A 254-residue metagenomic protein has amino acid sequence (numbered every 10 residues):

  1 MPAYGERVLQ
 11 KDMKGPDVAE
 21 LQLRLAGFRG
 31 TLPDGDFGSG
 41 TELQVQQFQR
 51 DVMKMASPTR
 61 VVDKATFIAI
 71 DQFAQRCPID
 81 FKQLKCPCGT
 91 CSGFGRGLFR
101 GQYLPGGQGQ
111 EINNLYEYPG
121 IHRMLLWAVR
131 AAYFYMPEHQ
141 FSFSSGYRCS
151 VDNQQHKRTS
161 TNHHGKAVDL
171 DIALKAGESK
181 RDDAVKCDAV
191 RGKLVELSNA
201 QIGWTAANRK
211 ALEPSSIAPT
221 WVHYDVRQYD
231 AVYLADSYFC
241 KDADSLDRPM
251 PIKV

Functional and structural regions predicted by a protein language model:
M1-G35: Acidic, Ser/Thr/Pro/Gly-enriched interdomain connector segments
L32-P33, M55, R123-W127, M136 (+3 more regions): Catalytic phosphate/metal-binding cores of nucleic-acid and nucleotide-processing enzymes, i.e., regions that mediate
P33-D34, S57-T59, E138-Y147, A200-S215: Surface-exposed patches in mature extracellular/periplasmic domains of secreted proteins
G38, V61-D63: Small-residue hinge/turn detector
V45-Q49: Conserved hydrophobic/aromatic packing and binding residues within compact polymer-binding modules
I79-E138: Active-site acidic/histidine clusters and adjacent loop/turn architecture that either coordinate catalytic ions
Q140-T161: Active-site nucleotide-donor binding segment shared across nucleotidyl transfer reactions
T159-V168, I172-V254: Catalytic cores and adjacent binding grooves of peptidoglycan-active enzymes
